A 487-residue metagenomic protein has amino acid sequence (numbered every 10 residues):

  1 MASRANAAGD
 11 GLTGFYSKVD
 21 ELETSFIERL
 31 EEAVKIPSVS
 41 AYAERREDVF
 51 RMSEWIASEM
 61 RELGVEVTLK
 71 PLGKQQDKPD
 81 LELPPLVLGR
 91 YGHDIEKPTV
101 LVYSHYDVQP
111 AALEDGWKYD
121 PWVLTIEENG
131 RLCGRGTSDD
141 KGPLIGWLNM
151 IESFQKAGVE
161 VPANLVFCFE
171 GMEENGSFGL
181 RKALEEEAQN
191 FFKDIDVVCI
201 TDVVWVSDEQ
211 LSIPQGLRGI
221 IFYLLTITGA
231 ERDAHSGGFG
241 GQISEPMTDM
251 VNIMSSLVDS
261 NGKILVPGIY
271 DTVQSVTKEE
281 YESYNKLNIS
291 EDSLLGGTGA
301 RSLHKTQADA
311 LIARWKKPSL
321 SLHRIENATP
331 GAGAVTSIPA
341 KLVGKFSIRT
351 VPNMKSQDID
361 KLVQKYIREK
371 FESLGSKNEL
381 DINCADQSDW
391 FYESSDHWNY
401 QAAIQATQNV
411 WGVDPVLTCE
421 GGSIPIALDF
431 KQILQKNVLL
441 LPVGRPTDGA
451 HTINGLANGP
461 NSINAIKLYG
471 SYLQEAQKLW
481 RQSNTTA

Functional and structural regions predicted by a protein language model:
A2-G11, V206-D208, F222-A465, G470 (+1 more regions): Metal-dependent amide/peptide-bond hydrolase catalytic core, centered on the "pita-bread" metallohydrolase fold
A2-T137, K156-V161, F346: Acidic/His- and Gly-rich active-site-bordering loop/insert found across diverse amide/peptide-bond hydrolases
K70, P162-E170, V197-C199, V266-D271 (+2 more regions): Beta-strand segments within the central parallel beta-sheet cores of soluble alpha/beta enzyme folds
P84, Y119, P162, D194 (+3 more regions): Short, solvent-exposed loop/turn segments at the edges of secondary structure
Y106-V108, C168-S177, T201-W205, G229-E231 (+2 more regions): Acidic, glycine-rich active-site loops and adjacent beta-strand->loop/helix elements that engage anionic groups
E114-E127, R218-G229, Q405: Acidic-glycine-rich active-site phosphate/pyrophosphate-binding loop
R131, G136-G216, R481: Acidic/histidine-rich catalytic neighborhood of metal-dependent amide-processing enzymes
